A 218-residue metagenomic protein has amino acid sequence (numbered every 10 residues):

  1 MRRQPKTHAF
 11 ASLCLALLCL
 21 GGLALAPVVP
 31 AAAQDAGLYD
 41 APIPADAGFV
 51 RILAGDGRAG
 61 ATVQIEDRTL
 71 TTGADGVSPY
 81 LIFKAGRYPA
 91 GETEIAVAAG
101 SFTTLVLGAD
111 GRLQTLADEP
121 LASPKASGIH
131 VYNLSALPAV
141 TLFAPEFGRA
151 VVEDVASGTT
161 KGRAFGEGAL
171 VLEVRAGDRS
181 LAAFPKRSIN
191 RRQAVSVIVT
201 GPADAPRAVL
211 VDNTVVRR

Functional and structural regions predicted by a protein language model:
M1-F10: N-terminal secretory signal peptides that target proteins for export/translocation
A9, G22-L23, N213-T214: Short linear motifs in intrinsically disordered/low-complexity regions
L20-P30: C-terminal segment of classical bacterial N-terminal signal peptides
A32-R218: Intrinsically disordered, low-complexity polar regions and short flexible loop motifs
